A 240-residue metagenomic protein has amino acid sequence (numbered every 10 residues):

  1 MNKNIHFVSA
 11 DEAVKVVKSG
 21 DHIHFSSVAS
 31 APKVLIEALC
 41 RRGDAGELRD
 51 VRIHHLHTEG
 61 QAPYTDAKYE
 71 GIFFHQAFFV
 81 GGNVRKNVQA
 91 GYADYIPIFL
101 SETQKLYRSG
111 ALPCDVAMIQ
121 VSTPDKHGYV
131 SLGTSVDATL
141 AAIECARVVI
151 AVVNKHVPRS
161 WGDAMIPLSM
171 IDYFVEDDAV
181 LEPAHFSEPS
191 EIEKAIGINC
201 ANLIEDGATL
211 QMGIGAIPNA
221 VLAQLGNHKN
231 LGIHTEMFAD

Functional and structural regions predicted by a protein language model:
M1-D240: Conserved alpha/beta enzyme-core scaffold
